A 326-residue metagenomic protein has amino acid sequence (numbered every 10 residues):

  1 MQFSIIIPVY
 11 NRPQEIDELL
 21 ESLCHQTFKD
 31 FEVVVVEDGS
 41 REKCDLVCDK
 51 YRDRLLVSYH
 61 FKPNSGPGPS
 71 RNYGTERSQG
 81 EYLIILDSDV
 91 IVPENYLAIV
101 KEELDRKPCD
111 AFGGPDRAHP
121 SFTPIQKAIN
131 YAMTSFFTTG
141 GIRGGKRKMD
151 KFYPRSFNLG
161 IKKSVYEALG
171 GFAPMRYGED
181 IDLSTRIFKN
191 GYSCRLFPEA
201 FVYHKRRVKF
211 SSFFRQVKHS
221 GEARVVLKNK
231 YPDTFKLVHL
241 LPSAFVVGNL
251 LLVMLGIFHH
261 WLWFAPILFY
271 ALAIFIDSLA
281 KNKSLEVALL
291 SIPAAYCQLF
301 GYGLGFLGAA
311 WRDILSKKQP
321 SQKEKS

Functional and structural regions predicted by a protein language model:
M1-S4, E32, D182: Cell-envelope/extracellular polymer assembly enzymes that use nucleotide-activated donors
R12-H25: Short, well-formed alpha-helical segments that are part of the catalytic scaffolds of diverse glycosyltransferases
S22, K29, E37-L46, N64-S65 (+1 more regions): A conserved acidic beta->alpha catalytic loop
K62-S78, I99, M149, Y153-S156: Glycine-rich, basic loop-to-helix element that forms the pyrophosphate-binding segment of sugar-nucleotide handling
L83: Short aromatic/hydrophobic "clamp" motif used to bind/position activated sugar donors
N95-K127, A200-F201, K205: Conserved donor NDP-sugar-binding/catalytic core segment of glycosyltransferases
A118, T139-E167, M175-R176, D182 (+3 more regions): A recurrent flexible, glycine/aromatic-enriched loop bordering the glycosyltransferase active site that acts as
A173-F235: Catalytic donor/gating beta->alpha subdomain of glycosyltransferases that bind UDP-sugars
